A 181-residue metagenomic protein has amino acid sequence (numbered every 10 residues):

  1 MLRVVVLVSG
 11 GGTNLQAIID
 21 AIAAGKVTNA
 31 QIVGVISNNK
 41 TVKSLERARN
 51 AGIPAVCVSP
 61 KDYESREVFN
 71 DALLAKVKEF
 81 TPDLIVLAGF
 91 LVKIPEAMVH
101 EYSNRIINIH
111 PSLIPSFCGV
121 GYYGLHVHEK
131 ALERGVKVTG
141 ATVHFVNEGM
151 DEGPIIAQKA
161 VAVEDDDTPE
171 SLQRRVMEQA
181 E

Functional and structural regions predicted by a protein language model:
M1-E181: One-carbon transfer enzymes
